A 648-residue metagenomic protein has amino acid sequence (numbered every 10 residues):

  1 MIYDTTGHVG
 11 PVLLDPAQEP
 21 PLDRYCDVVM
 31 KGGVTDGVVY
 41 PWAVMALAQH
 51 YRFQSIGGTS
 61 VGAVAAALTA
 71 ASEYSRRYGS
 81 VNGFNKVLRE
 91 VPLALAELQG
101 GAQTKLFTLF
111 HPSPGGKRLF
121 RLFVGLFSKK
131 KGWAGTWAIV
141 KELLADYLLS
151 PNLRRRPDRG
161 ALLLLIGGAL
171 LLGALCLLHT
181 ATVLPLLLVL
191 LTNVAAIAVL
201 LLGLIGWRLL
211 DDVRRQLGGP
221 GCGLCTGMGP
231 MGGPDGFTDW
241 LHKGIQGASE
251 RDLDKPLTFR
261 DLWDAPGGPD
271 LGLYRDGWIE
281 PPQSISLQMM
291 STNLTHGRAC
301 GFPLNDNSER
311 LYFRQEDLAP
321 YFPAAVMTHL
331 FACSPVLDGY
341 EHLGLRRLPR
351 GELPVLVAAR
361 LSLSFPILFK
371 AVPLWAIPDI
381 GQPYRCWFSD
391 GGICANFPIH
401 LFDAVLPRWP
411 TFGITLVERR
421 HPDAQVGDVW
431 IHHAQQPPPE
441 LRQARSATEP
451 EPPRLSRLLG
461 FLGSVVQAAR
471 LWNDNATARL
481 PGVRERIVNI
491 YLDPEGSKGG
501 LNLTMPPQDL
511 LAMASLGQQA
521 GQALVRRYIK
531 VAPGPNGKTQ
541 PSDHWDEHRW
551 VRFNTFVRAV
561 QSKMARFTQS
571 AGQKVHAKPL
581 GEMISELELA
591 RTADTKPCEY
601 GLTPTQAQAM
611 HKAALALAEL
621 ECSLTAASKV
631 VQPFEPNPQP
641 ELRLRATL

Functional and structural regions predicted by a protein language model:
I2-L13, P21-V29, V34-G247, G301-Q315 (+3 more regions): Patatin-like phospholipase
L22, V34, R159-A161, I166-L175 (+4 more regions): Active-site gating loop/helix substructures
M30, S291, G413-T415: Short beta-strand/turn micro-motifs composed of small residues that flank or help shape donor/cofactor-binding pockets
I56-G58, M289, T411: Conserved alpha/beta-hydrolase fold motif
G58-V61, T292-L294, G392, L416-R419: An acidic- and aromatic-residue-enriched active-site/binding cleft used to recognize and process polar
F120-S128, W133-W137, L311-H342, I431-E449: Charged, glycine/proline-rich intrinsically disordered loops and linkers
P151-I166, H179-T192, V357, I367 (+5 more regions): C-terminal helical/tail subdomains of lipid-metabolizing enzymes
G244-W278, Q283-S286: Extended, Lys/Arg-enriched charged tracts that mediate electrostatic binding to polyanionic substrates
